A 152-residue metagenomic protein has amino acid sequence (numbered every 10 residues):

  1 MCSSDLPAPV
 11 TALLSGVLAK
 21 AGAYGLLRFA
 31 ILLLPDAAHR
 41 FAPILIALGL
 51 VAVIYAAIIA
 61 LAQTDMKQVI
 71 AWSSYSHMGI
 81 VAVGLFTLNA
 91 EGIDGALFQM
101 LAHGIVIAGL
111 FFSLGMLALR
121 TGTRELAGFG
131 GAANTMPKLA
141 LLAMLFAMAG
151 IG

Functional and structural regions predicted by a protein language model:
S4-G152: Hydrophobic transmembrane alpha-helices and their helix-loop junctions in integral membrane proteins
